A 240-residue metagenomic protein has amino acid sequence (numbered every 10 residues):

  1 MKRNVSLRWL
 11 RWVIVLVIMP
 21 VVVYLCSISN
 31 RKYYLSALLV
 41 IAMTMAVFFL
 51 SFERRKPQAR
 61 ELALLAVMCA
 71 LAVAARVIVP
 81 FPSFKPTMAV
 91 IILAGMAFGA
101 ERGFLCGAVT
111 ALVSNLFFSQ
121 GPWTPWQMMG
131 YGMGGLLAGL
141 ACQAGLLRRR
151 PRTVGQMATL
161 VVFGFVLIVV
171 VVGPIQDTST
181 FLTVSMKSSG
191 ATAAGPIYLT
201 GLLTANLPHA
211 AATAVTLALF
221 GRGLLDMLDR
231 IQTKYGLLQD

Functional and structural regions predicted by a protein language model:
K2-L10, R31-Y34, R54-R60, A74-P80 (+1 more regions): Short, amphipathic, aromatic/basic-enriched membrane-interface segments that mark the entry/exit of transmembrane
K2-L39, F81-P82, P122-P125, L140 (+1 more regions): Membrane-embedded alpha-helical hairpins and interfacial helices in multi-pass inner-membrane proteins
I14-V21, L35-A46, R76-M88, C106-A111: Hydrophobic, membrane-facing alpha-helical anchors
L35, Q58-M68, M88-I91, Q127-G130: Cytoplasmic-side transmembrane-helix entry/capping segments in multi-pass membrane proteins
A42-L62, A66: Helix-loop-helix hairpins and the membrane-proximal interhelical loops of multi-pass alpha-helical transport proteins
A46-L50, T87-G103, L137, A141: Generic transmembrane alpha-helix motif of multi-pass integral membrane proteins
L64-A72, G95, G103-C106, T110 (+6 more regions): Alpha-helical transmembrane segments in multi-pass membrane proteins
V73-M88, A108-C142: Interfacial aromatic-anchored transmembrane helix boundaries in multi-pass membrane proteins
